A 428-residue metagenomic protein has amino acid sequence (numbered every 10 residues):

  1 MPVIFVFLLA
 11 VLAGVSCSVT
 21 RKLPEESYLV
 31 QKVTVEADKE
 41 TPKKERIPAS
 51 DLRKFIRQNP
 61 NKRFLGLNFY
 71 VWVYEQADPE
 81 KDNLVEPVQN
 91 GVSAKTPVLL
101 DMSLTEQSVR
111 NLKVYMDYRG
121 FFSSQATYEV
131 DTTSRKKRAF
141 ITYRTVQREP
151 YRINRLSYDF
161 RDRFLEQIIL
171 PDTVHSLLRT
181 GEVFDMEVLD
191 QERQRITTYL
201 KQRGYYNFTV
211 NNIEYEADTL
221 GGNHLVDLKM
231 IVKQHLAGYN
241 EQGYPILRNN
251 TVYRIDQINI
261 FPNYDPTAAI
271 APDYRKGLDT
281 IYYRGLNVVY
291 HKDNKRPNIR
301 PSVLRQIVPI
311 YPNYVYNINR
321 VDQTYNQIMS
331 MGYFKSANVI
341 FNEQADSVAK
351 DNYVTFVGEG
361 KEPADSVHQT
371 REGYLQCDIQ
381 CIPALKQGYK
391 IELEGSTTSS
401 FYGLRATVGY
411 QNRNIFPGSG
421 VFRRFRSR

Functional and structural regions predicted by a protein language model:
M1-L8: Sec-dependent signal peptide recognition, specifically the positively charged N-region followed immediately by
A13-S16: C-terminal motif of bacterial Sec signal peptides marking the signal peptidase cleavage site
S18-T397, G420-R428: Periplasmic polypeptide-binding modules associated with outer-membrane biogenesis and secretion
L375-C377, L404-V408: Hydrophobic, lipid-facing positions within transmembrane beta-strands of outer-membrane proteins
L393-G395, A406-N412: Residues on the lipid-exposed face of transmembrane beta-strands in outer-membrane beta-barrel proteins
F416-G418: A glycine-/polar-enriched beta->alpha junction
